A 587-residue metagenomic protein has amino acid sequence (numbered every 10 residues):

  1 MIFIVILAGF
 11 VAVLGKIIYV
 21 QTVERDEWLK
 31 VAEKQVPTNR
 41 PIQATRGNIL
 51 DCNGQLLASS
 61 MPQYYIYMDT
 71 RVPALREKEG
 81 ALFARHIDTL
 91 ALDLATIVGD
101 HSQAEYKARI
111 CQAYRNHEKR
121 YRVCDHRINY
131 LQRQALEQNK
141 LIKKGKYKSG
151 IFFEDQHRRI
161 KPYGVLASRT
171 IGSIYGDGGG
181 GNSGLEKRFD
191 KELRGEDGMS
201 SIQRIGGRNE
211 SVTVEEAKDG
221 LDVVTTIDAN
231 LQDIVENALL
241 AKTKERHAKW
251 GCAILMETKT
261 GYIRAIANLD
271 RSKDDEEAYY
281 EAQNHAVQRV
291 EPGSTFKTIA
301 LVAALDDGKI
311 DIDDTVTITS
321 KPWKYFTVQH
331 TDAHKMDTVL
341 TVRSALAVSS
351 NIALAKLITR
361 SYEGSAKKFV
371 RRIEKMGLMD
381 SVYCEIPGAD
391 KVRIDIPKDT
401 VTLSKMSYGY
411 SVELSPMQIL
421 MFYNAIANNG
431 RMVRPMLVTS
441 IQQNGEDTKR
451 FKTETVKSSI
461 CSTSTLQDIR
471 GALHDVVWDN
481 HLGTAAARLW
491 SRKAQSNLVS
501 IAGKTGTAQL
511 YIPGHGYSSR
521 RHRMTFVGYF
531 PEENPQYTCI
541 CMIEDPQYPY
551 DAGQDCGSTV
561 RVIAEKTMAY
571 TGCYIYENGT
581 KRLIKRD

Functional and structural regions predicted by a protein language model:
M1-E27: Hydrophobic alpha-helical transmembrane signal-anchor segments
V36-T38, T70-A84, A91-A95, E118-R127 (+10 more regions): Second-shell loop/turn segments in exported
P41-T45, H247-W250: Short, small/polar residue-rich loop motifs at catalytic or cofactor-binding pockets
I42, I49-S59, V235, M256-A265: Short, glycine-anchored, charge-dense loop/turn motifs used at functional sites
A58, I202-V214, G251-G293, I299-I543 (+2 more regions): Beta-lactam-recognizing serine transpeptidase/beta-lactamase-like catalytic domain environment
S59-V72, I174, A265-K273: Short beta->alpha transition motifs characteristic of CBS
A84-R85, T89-T96, E105-D219, L489 (+1 more regions): Small/polar-residue-rich segments within soluble enzyme cores
R208-G251: Conserved, well-ordered alpha-helix/loop/beta-strand core segments that scaffold catalytic motifs
